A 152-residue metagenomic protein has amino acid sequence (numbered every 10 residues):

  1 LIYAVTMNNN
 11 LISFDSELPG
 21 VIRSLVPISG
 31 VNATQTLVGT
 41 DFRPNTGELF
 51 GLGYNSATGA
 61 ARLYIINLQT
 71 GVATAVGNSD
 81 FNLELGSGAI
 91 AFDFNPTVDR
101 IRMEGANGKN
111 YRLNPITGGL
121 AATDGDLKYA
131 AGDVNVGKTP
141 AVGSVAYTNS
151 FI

Functional and structural regions predicted by a protein language model:
L1-V38, R43-T46: N-terminal segment immediately downstream of the Sec signal-peptide cleavage site in secreted/extracellular proteins
L1-V5, E48-L52, D99-E104, Y111: Conserved beta-propeller blade signature
M7, N45-T46, S56-T58, T97 (+2 more regions): Short strand-connecting beta-turns/loops that link adjacent beta-strands
N8-F14, A57-I65, N107-N114: Structural motif
V21-N32, A73-F81, N114-N135: Beta-propeller fold detector
V38-G47, L83-D99, G137-I152: Structural signature of eukaryotic scaffold interfaces centered on beta-propeller domains
G39-N82: Mid-chain, structured segments of secreted extracytoplasmic proteins
T97-E104, G108-S144, T148-I152: A surface/extracellular/periplasmic glyco- and lipid-processing/surface-interacting theme
